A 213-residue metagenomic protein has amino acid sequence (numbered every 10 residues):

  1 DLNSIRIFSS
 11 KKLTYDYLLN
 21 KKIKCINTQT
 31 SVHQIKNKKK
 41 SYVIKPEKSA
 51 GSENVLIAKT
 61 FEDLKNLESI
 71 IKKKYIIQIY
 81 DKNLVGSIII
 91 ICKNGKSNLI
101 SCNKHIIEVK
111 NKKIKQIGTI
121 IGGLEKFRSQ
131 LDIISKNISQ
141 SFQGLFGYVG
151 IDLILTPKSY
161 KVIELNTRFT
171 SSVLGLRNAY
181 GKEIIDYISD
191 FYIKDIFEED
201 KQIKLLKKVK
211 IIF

Functional and structural regions predicted by a protein language model:
D1-K38: Conserved N-proximal alpha/beta basic substrate-recognition cap immediately N-terminal to, or forming the N-lobe
L2-I5, H33-I35, E47-G51, F61-D63 (+3 more regions): Short acidic/polar capping segments at secondary-structure boundaries
L18, K38-I57, K72-N83, I88 (+2 more regions): ATP-grasp fold ATP-binding core
S31, V55-K59, I90-K93, G122: Short beta-strand-to-turn element immediately C-terminal to the catalytic PLP-Schiff-base lysine in fold type I
I79-S139, Q143, L155, N166-I193 (+1 more regions): ATP-dependent carboxylate/phosphate-activation module, predominantly the ATP-grasp catalytic core and closely related
L145-P157: A short glycine-rich, hydrophobically flanked beta-strand micro-motif that places a catalytic Asp/Glu for divalent metal
S159-K161: Conserved protein kinase catalytic/activation segment
I196-F213: A glycine-rich beta-turn/hairpin centered on an aromatic-Pro dipeptide
